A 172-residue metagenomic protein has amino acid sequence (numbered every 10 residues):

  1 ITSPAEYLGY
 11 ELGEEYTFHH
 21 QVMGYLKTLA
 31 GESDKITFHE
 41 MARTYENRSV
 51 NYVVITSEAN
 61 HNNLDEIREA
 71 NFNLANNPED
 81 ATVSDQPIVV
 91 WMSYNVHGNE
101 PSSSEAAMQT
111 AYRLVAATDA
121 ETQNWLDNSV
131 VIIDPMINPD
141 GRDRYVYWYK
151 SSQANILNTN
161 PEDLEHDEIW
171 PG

Functional and structural regions predicted by a protein language model:
I1-E14, M92-Y94: Acidic/histidine-rich, surface-exposed loop or edge segments in extracytoplasmic proteins
Y10, Y16, H61-L64, E100-S102 (+1 more regions): Short, solvent-exposed loop/turn elements at domain surfaces
E14-F18, A42, G98-A106, E162: Extracytoplasmic/periplasmic, Sec-exported soluble proteins
F18, N47, N95, I133: Divalent metal-coordination and catalytic microenvironments
H19, M23-K27, S104-A111: Extracytoplasmic/secreted envelope proteins and their assembly/folding machinery, especially bacterial periplasmic
V22-Y25, D34-H39, N76-N77, Y112-A120: Short alpha-helical segments and helix-capping/turn motifs at coil-helix boundaries
G31-V90: Soluble metallo-hydrolase cores and metallopeptidase-like ectodomains found primarily in the secretory/periplasmic
R68, N77-S93, P101-G172: Active-site/substrate-binding loop(s) of hydrolase catalytic cores
